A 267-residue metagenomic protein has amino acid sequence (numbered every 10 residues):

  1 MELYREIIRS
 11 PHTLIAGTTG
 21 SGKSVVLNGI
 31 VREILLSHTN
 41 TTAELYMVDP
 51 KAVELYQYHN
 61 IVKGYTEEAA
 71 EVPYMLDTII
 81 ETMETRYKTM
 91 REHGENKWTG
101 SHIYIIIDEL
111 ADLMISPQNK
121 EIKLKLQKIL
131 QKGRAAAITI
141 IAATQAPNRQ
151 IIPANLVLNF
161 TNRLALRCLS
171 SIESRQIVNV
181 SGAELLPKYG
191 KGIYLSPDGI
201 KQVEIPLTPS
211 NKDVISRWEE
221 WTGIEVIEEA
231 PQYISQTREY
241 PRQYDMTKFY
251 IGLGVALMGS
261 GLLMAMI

Functional and structural regions predicted by a protein language model:
M1-N96, G100-Y104, E109-L169, R175-V178 (+7 more regions): P-loop NTPase catalytic phosphate-binding loop
L185-Y233: Conserved AAA+ ATPase small/helical "lid" subdomain
Y233-Y244: Juxtamembrane low-complexity tails/linkers enriched in Ser/Thr-Pro and polybasic
